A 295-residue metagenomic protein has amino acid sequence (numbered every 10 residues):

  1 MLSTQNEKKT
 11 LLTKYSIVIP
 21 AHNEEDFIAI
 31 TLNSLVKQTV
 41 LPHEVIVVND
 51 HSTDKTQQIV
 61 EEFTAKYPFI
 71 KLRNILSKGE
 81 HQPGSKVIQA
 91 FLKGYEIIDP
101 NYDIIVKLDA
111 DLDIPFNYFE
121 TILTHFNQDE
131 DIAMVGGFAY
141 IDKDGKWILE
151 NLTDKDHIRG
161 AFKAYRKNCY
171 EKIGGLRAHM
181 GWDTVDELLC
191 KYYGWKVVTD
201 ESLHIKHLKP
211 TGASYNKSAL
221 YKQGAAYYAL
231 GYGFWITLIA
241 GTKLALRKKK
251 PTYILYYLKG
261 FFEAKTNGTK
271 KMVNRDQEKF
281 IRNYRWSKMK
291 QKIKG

Functional and structural regions predicted by a protein language model:
M1-K37: N-proximal low-complexity "stem/linker" segments adjacent to membrane-targeting elements
K14-S16, E44, V185: Cell-envelope/extracellular polymer assembly enzymes that use nucleotide-activated donors
L32-G79: Acidic donor-binding segment of Leloir-type glycosyltransferases
G79, D113-L149: Conserved donor NDP-sugar-binding/catalytic core segment of glycosyltransferases
I88-I104: Active-site nucleotide-sugar/metal-binding loop of Leloir-type enzymes
N101-D113: Short beta-strand-to-loop acidic/aromatic patch adjacent to the donor-nucleotide binding site
R159-G174: Conserved nucleotide-sugar donor-binding and metal-coordinating catalytic region shared by glycosyltransferases
A219-G295: Non-catalytic, C-terminal membrane-associated alpha-helical segments of glycosyltransferases
